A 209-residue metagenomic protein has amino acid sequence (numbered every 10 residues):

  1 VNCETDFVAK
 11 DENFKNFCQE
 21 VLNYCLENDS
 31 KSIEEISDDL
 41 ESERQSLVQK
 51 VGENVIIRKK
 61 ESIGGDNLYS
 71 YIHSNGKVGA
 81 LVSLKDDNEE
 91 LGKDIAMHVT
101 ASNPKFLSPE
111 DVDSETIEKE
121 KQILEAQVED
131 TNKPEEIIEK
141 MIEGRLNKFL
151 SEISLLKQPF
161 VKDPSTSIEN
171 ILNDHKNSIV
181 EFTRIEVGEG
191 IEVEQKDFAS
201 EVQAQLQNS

Functional and structural regions predicted by a protein language model:
N2-S209: N-terminal assembly/interaction segments in proteins that build large macromolecular machines
